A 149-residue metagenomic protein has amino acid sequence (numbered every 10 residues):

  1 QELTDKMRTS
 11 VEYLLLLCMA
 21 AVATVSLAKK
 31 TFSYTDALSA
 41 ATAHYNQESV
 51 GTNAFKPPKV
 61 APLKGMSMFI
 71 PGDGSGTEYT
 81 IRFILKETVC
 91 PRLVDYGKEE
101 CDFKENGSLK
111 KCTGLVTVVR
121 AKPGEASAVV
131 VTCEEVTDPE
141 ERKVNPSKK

Functional and structural regions predicted by a protein language model:
E2-T9, L17-T35: N-terminal signal peptide
L3, C90-K149: Compact beta-sheet-dominated globular domain cores
L14, E48-K56, G97, P123: Short, flexible/disordered secondary-structure transition segments
L14, K29, S33, F55-P58 (+2 more regions): Eukaryote-biased feature marking scaffold/signaling PDZ-domain proteins and nuclear chromatin regulators
A28-F55: Short, non-transmembrane alpha-helical segments in secretory-pathway proteins
L38, I81-L85, G114: Structural signal for hydrophobic/aromatic residues that build the beta-strand cores of folded beta-sheet domains
A43-V50, I84, T88, D95 (+1 more regions): Short amphipathic alpha-helices and their capping/turn residues within compact interaction modules
K56-E100: Exposed beta-strand-loop-beta-strand "reactive/processing" segments of non-cytosolic proteins
